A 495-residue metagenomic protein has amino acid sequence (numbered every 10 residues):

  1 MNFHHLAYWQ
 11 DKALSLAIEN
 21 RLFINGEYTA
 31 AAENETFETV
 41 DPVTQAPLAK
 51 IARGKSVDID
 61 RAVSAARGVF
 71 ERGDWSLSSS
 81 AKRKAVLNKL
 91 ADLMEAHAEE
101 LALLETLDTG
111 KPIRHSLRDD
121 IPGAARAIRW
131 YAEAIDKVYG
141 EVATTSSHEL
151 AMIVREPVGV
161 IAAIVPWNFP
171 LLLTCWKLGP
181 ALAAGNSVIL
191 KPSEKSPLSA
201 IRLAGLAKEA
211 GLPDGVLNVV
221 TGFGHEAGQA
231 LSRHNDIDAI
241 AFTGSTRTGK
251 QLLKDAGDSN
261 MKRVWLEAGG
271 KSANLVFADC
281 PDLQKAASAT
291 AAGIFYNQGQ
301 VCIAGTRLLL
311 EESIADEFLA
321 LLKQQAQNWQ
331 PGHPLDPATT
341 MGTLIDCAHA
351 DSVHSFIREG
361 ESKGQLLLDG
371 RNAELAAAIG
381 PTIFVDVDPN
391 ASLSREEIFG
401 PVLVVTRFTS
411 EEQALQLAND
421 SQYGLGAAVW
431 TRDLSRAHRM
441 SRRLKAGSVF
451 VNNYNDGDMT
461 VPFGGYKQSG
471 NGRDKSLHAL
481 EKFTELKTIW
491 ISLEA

Functional and structural regions predicted by a protein language model:
M1-V43, V69: Hydrophobic face of amphipathic alpha-helices that form TPR/SEL1-like repeat modules and related alpha-solenoid
Q45, R83, E105, I128 (+9 more regions): Residue-level signal for inorganic ion chemistry
A46-K50, I237, Q330, I357-R358 (+1 more regions): Conserved C-terminal structural/oligomerization subdomain of aldehyde/semialdehyde dehydrogenase
P47-G54, E71-W75, A163, N274-A278 (+5 more regions): Short, well-ordered beta-strand elements within core beta-sheets of diverse protein domains
L48-V138: Glycine-rich loop-to-alpha-helix module at the N-terminal edge of alpha/beta enzyme cores
F70, D74, A91-A98, A102 (+17 more regions): Structural signal for hydrophobic packing residues in well-ordered secondary-structure cores of soluble enzyme domains
Y139-K285, F408: Rossmann-like NAD(P) dinucleotide-binding subdomain of oxidoreductase/dehydrogenase enzymes
A239, R247-D388, V451: ALDH superfamily catalytic-core signature
